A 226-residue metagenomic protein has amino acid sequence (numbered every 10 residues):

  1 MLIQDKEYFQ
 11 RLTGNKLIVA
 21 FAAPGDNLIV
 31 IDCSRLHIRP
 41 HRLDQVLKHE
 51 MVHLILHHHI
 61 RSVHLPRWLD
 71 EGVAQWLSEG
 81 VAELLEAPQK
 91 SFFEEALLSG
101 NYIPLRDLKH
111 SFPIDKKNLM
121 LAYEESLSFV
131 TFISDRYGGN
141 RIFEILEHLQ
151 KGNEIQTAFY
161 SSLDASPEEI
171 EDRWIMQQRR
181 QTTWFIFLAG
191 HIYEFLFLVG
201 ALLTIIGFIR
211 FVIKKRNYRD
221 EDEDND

Functional and structural regions predicted by a protein language model:
M1-L65, F112, I155: Juxtacatalytic substrate-recognition/specificity segment
E7, V63-K109, A158-R179: Post-HExxH zinc-binding segment in Zn-dependent metallohydrolases
D44, K48, P66, D70 (+2 more regions): Hydrophobic (often cysteine-bearing) scaffold residues that line and stabilize catalytic clefts of nucleotide/cofactor
Q45-H58, E71-Q75, V130, G138: Active-site recognition of the HExxH zinc-binding catalytic motif
V52, L56-I60, S78-A82, S134 (+1 more regions): Hydrophobic/aromatic-lined pockets within catalytic cores
L77, L98-D164, W174: Active-site-proximal alpha-helical
T182-D226: C-terminal single-pass membrane-anchor helix
